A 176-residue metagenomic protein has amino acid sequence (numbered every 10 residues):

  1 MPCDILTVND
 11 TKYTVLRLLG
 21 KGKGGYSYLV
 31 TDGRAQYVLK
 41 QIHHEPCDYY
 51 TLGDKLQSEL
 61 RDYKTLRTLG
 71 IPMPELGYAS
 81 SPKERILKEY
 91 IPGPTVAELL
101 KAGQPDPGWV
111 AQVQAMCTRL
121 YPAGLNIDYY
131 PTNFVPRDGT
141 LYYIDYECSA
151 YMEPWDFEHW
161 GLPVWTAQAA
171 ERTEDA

Functional and structural regions predicted by a protein language model:
M1-L16: Juxta-kinase regulatory segment immediately upstream of eukaryotic protein kinase catalytic domains
V15-Q57: ATP-binding glycine-rich loop module of kinase domains
Y37, P72, I86, Y142-I144: Protein kinase-like catalytic core scaffold
T51-L69: The N-lobe alphaC helix and its flanking beta3-alphaC-beta4 segment of protein kinase-like domains, centered on
I71-V110: Conserved structural core of kinase catalytic domains
A115-R119: Conserved hydrophobic core/spine positions of the Hanks-type protein kinase catalytic domain
Y121-N126, R137-A176: C-lobe/activation-segment region of protein kinase-like
Y129-F134: Hydrophobic residue at the +6 position relative to the catalytic HRD Asp in the kinase catalytic loop
